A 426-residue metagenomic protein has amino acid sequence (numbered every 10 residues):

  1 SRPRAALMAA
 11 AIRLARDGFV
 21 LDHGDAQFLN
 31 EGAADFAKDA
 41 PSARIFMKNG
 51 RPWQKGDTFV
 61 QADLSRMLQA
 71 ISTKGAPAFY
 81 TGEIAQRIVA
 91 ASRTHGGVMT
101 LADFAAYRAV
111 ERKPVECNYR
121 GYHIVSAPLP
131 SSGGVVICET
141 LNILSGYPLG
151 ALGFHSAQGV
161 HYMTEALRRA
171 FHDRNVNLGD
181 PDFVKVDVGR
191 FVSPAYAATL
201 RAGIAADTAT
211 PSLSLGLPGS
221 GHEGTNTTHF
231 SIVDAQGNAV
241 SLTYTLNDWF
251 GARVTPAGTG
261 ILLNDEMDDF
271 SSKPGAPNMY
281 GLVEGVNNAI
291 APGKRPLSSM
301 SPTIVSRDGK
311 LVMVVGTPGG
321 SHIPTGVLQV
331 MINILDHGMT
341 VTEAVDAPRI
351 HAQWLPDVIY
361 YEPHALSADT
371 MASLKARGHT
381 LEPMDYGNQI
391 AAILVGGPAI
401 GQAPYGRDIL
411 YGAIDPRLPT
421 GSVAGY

Functional and structural regions predicted by a protein language model:
S1-K74, F79-T81, Q86-P128, S132 (+3 more regions): Noncatalytic scaffold domains of N-terminal-nucleophile
A5-R16, Q86-A90, F154-R168, V341-H351: Short, well-structured alpha-helical segments that form the helix of a local strand-helix-strand
K74-T81, Q86, T317-M339: Alpha-helical support elements that line or immediately flank enzyme active sites and cofactor-binding pockets
V98-T100, N238-R307, H337, V341: Active-site rim segments in enzyme catalytic domains, especially the processed small/beta chain of N-terminal
E111, G224-T227, S298-M300: Short, small/polar residue-rich loop motifs at catalytic or cofactor-binding pockets
V125-G134, S231, L242-V254, T317-P324: Glycine-rich phosphate/pyrophosphate-binding beta-alpha loops
G146-L246, T255-T259, E266, P274-P277 (+1 more regions): Internal maturation/activation junctions in enzymes
K273, K294, D336-Y386: Extended C-terminal subregions enriched in glycine
